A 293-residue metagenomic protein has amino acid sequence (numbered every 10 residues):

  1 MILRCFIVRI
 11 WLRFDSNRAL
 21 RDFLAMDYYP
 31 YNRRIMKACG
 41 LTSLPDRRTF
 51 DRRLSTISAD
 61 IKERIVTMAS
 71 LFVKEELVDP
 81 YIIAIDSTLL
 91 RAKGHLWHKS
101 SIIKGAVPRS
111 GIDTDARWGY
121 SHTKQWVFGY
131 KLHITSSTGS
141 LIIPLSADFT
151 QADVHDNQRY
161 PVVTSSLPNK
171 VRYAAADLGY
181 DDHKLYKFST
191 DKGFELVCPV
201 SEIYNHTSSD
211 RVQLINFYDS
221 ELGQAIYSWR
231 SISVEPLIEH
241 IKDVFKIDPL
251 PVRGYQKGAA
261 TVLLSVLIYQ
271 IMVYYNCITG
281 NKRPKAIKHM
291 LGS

Functional and structural regions predicted by a protein language model:
M1, D22-Y28, S43-R48: Non-catalytic DNA-binding core/recognition domains of DNA-processing enzymes
M1-V8, L12, R53: Basic, short loop/linker segments at the boundary and entry of helix-turn-helix/winged-helix-like folds
R9-R13, I57, T138, I241 (+1 more regions): Generic structural signal for hydrophobic core residues of well-folded globular domains
N17-A38: DNA-recognition alpha helix
R33-I57: Major-groove recognition helix of helix-turn-helix-like DNA-binding domains
R52-D191: Polybasic low-complexity intrinsically disordered regions
L178-V244, P251: Helix-centered, glycine/charged polyanion-binding patches within enzymatic domains that contact phosphate-containing
Q224-S293: Basic, amphipathic alpha-helical segments enriched in Lys/Arg and hydrophobic/aromatic residues
